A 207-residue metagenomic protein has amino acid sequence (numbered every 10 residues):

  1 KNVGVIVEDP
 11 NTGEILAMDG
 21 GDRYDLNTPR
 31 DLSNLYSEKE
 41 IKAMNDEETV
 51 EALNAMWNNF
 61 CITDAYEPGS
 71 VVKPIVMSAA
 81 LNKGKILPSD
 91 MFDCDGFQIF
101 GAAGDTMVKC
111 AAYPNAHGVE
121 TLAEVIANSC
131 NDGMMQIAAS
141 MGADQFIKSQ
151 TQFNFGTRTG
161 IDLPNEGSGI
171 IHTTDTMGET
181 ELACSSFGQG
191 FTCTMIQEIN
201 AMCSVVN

Functional and structural regions predicted by a protein language model:
V3-V71, I75-N207: Beta-lactam-recognizing serine transpeptidase/beta-lactamase-like catalytic domain environment
